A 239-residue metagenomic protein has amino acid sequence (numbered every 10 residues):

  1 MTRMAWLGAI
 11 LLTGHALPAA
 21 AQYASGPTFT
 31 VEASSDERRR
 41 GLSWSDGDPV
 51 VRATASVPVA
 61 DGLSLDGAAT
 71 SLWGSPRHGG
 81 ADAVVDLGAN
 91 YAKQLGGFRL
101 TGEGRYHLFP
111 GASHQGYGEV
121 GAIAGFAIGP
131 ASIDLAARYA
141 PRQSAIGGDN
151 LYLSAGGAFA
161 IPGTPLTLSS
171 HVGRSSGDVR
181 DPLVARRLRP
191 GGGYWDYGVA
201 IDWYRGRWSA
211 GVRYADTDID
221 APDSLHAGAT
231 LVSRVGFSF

Functional and structural regions predicted by a protein language model:
A21-W73: Short glycine/proline- and aromatic-enriched beta-strand/turn motifs that initiate or cap beta-hairpins
P27, P49-A55, V85-L87, L100 (+5 more regions): Hydrophobic, lipid-facing positions within transmembrane beta-strands of outer-membrane proteins
P27-F29, D61-G67, G96-G102, G129-L135 (+2 more regions): Repeated loop/turn-to-beta-strand initiation elements of outer-membrane beta-barrel proteins
F29-S35, G67-S71, G102-Y106, A124 (+3 more regions): Transmembrane beta-barrel strands of outer-membrane/channel proteins
S35, V57-V59, Y91-K93, Y106 (+4 more regions): Residue-level signature of outer-membrane beta-barrel architecture
R39-D46, P76-D82, S113-G118, A145-N150 (+2 more regions): Outer-membrane beta-barrel translocator domains and adjoining extracellular loop/strand segments of Gram-negative
Y117-R186: Detector for outer-membrane/organellar transmembrane beta-barrel domains, recognizing the amphipathic beta-strand
W203-G206, L225-F239: Outer-membrane beta-barrel "beta-signal"
